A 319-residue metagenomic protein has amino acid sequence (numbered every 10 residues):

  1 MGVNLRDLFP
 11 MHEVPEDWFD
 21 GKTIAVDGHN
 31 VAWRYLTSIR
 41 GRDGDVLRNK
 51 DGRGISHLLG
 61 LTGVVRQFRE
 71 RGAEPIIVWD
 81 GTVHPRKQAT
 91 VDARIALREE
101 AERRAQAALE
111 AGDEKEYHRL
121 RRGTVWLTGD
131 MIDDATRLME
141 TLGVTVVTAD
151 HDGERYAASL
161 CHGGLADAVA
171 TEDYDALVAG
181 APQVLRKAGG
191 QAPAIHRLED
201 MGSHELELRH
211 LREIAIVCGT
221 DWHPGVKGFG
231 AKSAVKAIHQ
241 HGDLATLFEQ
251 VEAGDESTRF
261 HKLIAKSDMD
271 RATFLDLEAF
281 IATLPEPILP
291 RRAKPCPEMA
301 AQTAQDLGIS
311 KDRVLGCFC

Functional and structural regions predicted by a protein language model:
V3-D7, F19-D152, Y156-L160, P182-Q183: Noncatalytic, basic helical substrate-engagement surface that gates or grips nucleic-acid strands
D7-D20, E74, L198-C319: Non-catalytic nucleic-acid-binding/docking modules located in mid-to-C-terminal regions of nucleic-acid enzymes
V31-A32, L177, V184, A234: A generic structural signal for short hydrophobic patches within well-formed alpha-helices
V64, Y156, L165, G230-S233: Short, hydrophobic/aromatic alpha-helical segments in well-folded domains
G112-D113, A181, D243, C296: Short, solvent-exposed helix-helix connector turns and helix-capping sites enriched in acidic/polar residues
C161-P224: Long, highly charged, low-complexity intrinsically disordered interaction regions that mediate electrostatic DNA/RNA
